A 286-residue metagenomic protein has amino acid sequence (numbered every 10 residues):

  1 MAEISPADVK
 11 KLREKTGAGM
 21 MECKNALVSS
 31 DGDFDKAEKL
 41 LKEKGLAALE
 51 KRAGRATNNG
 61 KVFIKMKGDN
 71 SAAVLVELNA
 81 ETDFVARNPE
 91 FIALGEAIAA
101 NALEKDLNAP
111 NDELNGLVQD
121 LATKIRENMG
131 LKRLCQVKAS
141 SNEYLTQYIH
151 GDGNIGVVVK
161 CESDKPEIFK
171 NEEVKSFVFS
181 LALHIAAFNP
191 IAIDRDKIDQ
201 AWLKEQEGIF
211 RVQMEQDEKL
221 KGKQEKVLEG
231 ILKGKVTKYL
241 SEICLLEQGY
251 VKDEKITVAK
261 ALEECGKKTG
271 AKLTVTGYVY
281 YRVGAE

Functional and structural regions predicted by a protein language model:
A2-E286: N-terminal assembly/interaction segments in proteins that build large macromolecular machines
